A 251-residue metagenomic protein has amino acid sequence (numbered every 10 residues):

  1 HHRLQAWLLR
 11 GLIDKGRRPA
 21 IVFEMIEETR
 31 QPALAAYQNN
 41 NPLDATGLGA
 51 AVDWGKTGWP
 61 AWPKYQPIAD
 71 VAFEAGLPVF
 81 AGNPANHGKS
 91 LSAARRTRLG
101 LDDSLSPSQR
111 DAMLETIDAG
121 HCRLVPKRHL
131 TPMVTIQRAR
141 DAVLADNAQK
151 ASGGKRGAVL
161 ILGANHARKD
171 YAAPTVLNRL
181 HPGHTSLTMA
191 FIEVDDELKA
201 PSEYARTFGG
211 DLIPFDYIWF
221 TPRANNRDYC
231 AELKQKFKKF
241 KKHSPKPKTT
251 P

Functional and structural regions predicted by a protein language model:
H1-D14: Zymogen propeptides
H1-L4, Q31-A35, L91-A93, K169-P174 (+1 more regions): A short acidic (Asp/Glu
K15, Q31-G153: A substrate-binding/cap region within the structured catalytic cores of diverse enzymes
P19, R156-L162, S186: Generic beta-sheet signal
A20-I26, L187-I192: Short internal beta-strands
I26-R30, A85-K89, A164-R168, E193-D196: Solvent-exposed loop/turn segments at secondary-structure junctions within structured extracellular/periplasmic domains
A69, V143, S152, H166-P251: C-terminal regions of proteins
M133-I136, A145, G157-T175: Membrane-water interface signatures at transmembrane helix termini and the short loops that connect adjacent helices
